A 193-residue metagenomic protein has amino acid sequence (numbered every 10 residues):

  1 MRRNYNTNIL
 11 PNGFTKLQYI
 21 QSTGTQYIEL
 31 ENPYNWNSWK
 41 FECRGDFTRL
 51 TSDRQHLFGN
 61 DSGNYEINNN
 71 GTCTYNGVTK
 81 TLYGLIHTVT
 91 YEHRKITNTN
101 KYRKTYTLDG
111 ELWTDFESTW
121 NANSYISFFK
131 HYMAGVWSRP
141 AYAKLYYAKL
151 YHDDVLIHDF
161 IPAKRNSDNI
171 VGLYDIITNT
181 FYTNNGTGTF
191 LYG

Functional and structural regions predicted by a protein language model:
M1-L17, I177-G193: Enriched but not universal
N4, E42-F47, W137-S167: Extracellular, beta-strand-rich glycan-interacting domains
L10-T74, H152-I157: Extracellular glycan-recognition modules
Q26-Y27, K80-L82, W113-T114, I157 (+1 more regions): Short, isolated positions in well-ordered beta-strands
N68-I96: Short, aromatic/His-centered strand-loop micro-motif at the edge of beta-sheets
V89-S118, L156: Carbohydrate-binding surfaces in secreted/extracellular proteins
W113-K144: Flexible glycan-contacting loops in extracellular carbohydrate-active proteins
D153, D159-T187, G193: Extracellular glycan/ECM-engagement signal in secreted proteins
